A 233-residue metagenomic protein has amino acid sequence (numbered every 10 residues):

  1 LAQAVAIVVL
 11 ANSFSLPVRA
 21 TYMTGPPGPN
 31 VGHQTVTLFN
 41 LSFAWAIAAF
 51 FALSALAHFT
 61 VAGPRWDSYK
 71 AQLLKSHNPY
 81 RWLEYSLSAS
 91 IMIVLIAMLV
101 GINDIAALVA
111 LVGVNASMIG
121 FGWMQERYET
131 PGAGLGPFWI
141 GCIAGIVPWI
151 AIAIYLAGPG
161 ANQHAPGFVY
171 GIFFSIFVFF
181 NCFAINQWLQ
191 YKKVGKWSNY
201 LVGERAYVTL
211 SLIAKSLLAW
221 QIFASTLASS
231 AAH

Functional and structural regions predicted by a protein language model:
A2-N78, A89-H233: Polytopic alpha-helical membrane-helix bundles and their juxtamembrane interface segments in multi-pass membrane
